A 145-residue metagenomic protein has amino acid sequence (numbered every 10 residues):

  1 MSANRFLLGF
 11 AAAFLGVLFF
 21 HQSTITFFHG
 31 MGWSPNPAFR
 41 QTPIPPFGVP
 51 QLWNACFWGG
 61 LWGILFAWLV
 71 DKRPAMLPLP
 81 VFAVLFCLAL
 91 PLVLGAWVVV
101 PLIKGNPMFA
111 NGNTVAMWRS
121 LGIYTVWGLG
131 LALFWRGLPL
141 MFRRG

Functional and structural regions predicted by a protein language model:
M1-G145: Juxtamembrane/disordered regions of integral membrane proteins
